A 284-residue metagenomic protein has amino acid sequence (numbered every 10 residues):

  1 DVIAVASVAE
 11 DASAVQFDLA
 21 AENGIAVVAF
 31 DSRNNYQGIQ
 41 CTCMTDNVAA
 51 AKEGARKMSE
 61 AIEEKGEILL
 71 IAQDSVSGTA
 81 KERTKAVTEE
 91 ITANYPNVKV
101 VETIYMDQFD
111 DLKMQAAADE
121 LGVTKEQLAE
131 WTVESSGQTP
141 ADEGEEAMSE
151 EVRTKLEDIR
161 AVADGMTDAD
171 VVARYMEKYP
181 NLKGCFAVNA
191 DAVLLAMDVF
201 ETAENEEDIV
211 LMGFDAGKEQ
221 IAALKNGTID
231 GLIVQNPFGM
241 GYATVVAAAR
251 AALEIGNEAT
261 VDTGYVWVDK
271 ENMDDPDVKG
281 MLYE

Functional and structural regions predicted by a protein language model:
D1-E284: A residue-level marker of the well-folded mature domains of exported/periplasmic proteins
